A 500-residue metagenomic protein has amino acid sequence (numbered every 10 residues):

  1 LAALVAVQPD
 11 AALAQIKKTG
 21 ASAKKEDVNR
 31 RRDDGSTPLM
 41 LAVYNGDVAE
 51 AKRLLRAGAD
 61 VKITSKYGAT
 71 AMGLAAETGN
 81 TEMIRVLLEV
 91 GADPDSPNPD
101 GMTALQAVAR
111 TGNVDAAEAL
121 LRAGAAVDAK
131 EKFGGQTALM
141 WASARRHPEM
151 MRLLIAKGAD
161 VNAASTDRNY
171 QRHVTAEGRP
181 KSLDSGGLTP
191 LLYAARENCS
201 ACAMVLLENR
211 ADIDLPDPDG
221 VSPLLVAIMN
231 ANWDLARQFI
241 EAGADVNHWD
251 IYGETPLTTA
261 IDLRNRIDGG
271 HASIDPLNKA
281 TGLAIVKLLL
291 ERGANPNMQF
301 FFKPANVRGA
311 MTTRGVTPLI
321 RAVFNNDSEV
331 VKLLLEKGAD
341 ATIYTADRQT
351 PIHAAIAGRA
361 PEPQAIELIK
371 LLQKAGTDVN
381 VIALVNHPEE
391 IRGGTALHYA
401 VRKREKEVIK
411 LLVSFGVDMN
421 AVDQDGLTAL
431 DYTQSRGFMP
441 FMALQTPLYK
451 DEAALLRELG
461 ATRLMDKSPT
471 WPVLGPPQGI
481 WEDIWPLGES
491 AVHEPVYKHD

Functional and structural regions predicted by a protein language model:
L1-A6: Bacterial N-terminal signal peptides
Q15-G20, K24-D27, D34, K157 (+9 more regions): Ankyrin-repeat-protein effector appendages
Q15-I63: N-terminal segments that cap or nucleate solenoid repeat domains
S22-E26, K52-D60, R85-D93, E118-A126 (+8 more regions): Ankyrin repeat domain, specifically the short helix-to-loop turn at the C-terminus of the second helix of each repeat
R32, S65, N98, E131-K132 (+10 more regions): Ankyrin repeat boundary/linker residues
G35, G68, G101, G134-G135 (+9 more regions): Start-of-repeat signature of ankyrin repeats
L41-D47, L74-N80, A107-N113, W141-H147 (+10 more regions): Ankyrin repeat A-helix N-terminal signature
